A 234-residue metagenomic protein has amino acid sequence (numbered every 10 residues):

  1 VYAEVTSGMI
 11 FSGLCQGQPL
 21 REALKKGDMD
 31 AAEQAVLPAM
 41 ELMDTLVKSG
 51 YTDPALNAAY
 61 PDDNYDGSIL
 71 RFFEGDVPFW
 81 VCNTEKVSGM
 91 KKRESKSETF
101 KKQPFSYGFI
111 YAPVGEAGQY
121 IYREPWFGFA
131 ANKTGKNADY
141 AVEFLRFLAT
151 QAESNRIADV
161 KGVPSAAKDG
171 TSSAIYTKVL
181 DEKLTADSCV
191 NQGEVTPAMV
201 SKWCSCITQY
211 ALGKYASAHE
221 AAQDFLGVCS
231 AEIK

Functional and structural regions predicted by a protein language model:
V1-D28, S68, V77: Extracytoplasmic/periplasmic solute-binding protein
G13-P38, S95-K102, V114-Y120: Short, solvent-exposed loop/beta-turn-alpha elements that line the ligand-binding surface or hinge of extracytoplasmic
K25-Y60: Glycine-centered hinge/linker elements that transmit conformational signals in sensory and ligand-binding systems
M40-K48, I69, F73, V81 (+5 more regions): Non-transmembrane alpha-helical segments in soluble domains of secreted/periplasmic/extracellular proteins
L56-F73: Short helix-initiation/N-cap motifs at beta->coil->alpha
P78-N83, G89-M90: Paired acidic/hydrophobic, glycine-rich loop segments that form the ligand-binding mouth/hinge of periplasmic-binding
E94-K161: Extracytoplasmic/periplasmic substrate-recognition and gating elements
N155, E182-K234: Conserved C-terminal helix/tail region of periplasmic/extracytoplasmic solute-binding proteins
